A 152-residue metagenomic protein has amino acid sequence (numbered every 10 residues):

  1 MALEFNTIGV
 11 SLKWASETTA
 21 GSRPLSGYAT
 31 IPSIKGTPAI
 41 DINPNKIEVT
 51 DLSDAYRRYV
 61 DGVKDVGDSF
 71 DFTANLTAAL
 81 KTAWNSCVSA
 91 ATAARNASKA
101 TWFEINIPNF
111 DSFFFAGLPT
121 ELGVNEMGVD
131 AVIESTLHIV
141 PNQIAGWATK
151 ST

Functional and structural regions predicted by a protein language model:
A2-L76, A116-I133: Solvent-exposed edge beta-strands and adjacent loop segments that serve as assembly or binding interfaces
S16-G21, N109-F110, T149-S151: Polar, enzyme-active/binding microenvironments
L76-L80, I144: Acidic glycine-/aspartate-rich tracts in secreted/extracellular proteins
K81-T82, G128: A generic structural signal for short coil/turn motifs at secondary-structure boundaries
T82-A116, T120: Short, acidic/charged, Gly/Pro-enriched secondary-structure junctions
A83-S86, A148-T152: Short, charged, solvent-exposed linker or helix-capping segments at domain edges/interfaces that act as flexible hinges
E104-T149: Short beta-strand and beta-hairpin "edge-sheet" elements
